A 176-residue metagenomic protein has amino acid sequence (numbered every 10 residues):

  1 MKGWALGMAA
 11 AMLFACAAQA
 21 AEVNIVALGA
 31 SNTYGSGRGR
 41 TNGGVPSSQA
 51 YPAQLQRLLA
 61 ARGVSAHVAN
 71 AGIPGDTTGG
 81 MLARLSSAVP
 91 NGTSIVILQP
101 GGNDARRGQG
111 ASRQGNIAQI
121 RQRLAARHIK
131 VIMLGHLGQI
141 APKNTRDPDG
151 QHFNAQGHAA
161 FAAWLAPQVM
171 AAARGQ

Functional and structural regions predicted by a protein language model:
M1-W4: Positively charged n-region of N-terminal signal peptides that target proteins for export
G7-A15: Bacterial N-terminal signal peptides
C16-A20: Sec/Tat signal peptide C-region and signal peptidase I cleavage site
A21-E22, R146: Alpha-helical hydrophobic/aromatic positions enriched in membrane-embedded helices and signal peptides
E22-V45: Short glycine-rich His-centered loop
I25-A27, T33, N70-I73, Q99: Short glycine/serine/threonine-biased micro-segments
V45-Q49, Q114: Short, conserved loop/turn and helix-capping segments at secondary-structure boundaries that abut family-defining
A53-H67, I73, T77-Q176: Alpha-helical cap/lid subdomain in secreted, periplasmic, or secretory-pathway luminal O-acyl-processing enzymes
